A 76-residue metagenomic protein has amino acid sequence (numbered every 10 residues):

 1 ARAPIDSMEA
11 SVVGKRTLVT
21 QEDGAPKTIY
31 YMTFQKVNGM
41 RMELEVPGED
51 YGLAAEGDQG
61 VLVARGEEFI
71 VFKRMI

Functional and structural regions predicted by a protein language model:
P4-P26: Structural detector for short beta-strands of small beta-barrel domains
E9-S11, R41-E43, Q59-V61: Well-ordered beta-strand positions in beta-sheet-rich domains
V19-Q21, E43, L53, V71: Intrinsically disordered, low-complexity acidic/polar segments
D23-M42: OB-fold (S1/OB) nucleic-acid-binding surfaces
K36-N38, G48, G66: Short loop/turn positions at the edges of beta-strands in beta-sheet-rich folds
V46-V63: Short nucleic-acid-contacting surface segments enriched for D/E, G, S/T with interspersed K/R
G66-I76: OB-fold/S1-family single-stranded nucleic acid-binding modules
